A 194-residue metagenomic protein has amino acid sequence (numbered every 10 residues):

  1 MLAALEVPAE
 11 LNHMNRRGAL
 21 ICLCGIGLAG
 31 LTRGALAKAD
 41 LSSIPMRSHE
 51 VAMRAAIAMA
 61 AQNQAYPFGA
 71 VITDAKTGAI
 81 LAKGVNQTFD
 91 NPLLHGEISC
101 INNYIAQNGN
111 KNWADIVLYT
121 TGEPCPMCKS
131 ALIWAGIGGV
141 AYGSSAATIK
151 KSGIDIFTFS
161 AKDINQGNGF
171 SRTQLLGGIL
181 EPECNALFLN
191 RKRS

Functional and structural regions predicted by a protein language model:
M1-M14, G25, A29: N-terminal secretory signal peptides
A9, M14, R33-A58, T73-A75: C-terminal segment of N-terminal export signals and the immediately downstream linker at the start of the mature
L28-G30, D40-H49, G177-G178, R191-S194: Catalytic cores of nucleic-acid editing and processing enzymes, centered on the cytidine/adenosine deaminase
A56, G69, L132: Residue-level signal for inorganic ion chemistry
A58-Q64: Short acidic-aromatic low-complexity motifs
A65-Q87: RNase H-like nuclease fold core
A82-A186: Zn2+-dependent cytidine deaminase-like catalytic core
